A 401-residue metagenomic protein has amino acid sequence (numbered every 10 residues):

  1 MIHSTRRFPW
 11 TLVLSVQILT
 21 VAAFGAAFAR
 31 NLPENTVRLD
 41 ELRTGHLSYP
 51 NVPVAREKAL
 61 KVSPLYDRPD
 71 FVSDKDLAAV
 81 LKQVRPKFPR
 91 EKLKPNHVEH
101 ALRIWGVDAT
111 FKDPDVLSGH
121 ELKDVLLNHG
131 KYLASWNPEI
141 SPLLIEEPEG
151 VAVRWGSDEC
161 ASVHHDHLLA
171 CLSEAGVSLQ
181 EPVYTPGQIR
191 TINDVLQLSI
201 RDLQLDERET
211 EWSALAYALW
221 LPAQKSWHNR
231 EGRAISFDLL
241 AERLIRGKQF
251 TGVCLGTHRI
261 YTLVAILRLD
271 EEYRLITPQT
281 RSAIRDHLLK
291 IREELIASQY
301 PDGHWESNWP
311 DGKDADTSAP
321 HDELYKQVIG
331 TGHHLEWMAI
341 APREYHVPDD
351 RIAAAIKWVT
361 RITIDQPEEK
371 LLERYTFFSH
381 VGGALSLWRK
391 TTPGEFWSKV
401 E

Functional and structural regions predicted by a protein language model:
I2-H3, L126: Short intrinsically disordered, low-complexity coil segments enriched in acidic
H3-Q17: N-terminal Sec-pathway targeting helices
Q17, A22-E401: Preference for long, amphipathic alpha-helical scaffolds in soluble/luminal domains and all-alpha bundles
